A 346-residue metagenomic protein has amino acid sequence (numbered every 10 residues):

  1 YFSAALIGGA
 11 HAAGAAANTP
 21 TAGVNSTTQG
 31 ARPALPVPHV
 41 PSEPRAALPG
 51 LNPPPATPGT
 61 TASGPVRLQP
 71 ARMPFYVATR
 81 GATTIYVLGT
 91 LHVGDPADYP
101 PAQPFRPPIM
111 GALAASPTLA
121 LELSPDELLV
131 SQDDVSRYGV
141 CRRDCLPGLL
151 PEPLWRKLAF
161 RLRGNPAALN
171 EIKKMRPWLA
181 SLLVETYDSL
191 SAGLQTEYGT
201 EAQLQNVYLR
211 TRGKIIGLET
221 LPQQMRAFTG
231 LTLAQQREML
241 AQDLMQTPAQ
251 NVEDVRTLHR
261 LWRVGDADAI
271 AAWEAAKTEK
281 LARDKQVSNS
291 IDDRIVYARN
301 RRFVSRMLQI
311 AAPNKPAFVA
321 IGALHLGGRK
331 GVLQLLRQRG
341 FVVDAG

Functional and structural regions predicted by a protein language model:
Y1-G9: Bacterial N-terminal signal peptides
L6, V24, L35, L48-L51: Hydrophobic/aromatic hotspots within intrinsically disordered, low-complexity regions
A10-A17: Boundary at the C-terminal end of the N-terminal hydrophobic targeting segment
A22, T28-G30, A46: Intrinsically disordered, low-complexity segments enriched in small/polar and acidic residues
P41-P44, P49-R67, R72-I295: Structured, acidic catalytic/metal-binding patches in enzyme active sites
K285-G346: A cross-kingdom marker for long, charged
